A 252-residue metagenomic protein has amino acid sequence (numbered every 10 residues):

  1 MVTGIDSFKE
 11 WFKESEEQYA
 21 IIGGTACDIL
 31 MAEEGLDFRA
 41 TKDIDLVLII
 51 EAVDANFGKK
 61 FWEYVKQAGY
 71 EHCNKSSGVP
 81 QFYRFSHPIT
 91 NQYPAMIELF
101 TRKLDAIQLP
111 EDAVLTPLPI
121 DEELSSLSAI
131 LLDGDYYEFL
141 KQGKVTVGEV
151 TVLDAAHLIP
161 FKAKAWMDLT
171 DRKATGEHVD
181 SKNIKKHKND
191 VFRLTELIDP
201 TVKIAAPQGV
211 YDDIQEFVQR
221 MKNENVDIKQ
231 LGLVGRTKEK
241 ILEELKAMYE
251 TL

Functional and structural regions predicted by a protein language model:
M1-L252: Compositionally biased terminal segments of proteins
